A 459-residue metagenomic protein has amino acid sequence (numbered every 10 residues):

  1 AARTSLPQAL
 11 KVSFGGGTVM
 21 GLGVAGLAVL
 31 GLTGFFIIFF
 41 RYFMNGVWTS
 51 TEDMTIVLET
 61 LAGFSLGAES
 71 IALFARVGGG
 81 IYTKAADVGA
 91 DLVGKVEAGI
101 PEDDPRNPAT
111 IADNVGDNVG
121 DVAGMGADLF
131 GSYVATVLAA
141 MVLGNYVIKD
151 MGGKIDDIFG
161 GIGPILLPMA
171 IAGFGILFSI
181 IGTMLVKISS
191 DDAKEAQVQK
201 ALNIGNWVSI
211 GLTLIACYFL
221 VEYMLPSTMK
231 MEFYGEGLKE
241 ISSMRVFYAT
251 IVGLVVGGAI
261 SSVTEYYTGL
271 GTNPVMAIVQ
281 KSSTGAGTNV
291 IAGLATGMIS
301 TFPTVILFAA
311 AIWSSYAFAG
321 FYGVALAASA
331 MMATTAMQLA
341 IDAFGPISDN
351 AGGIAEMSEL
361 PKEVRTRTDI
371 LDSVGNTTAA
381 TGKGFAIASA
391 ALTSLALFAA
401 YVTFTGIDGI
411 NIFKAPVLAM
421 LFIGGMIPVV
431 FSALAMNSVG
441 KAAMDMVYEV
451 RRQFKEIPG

Functional and structural regions predicted by a protein language model:
A1-G459: Hydrophobic packing and interface segments
